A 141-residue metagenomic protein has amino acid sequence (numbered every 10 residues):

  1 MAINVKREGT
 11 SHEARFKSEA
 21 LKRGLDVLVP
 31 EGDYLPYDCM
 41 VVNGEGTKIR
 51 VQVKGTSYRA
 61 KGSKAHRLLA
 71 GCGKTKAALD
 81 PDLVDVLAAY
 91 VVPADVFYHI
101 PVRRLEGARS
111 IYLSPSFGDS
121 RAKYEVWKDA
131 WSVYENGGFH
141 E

Functional and structural regions predicted by a protein language model:
M1-L35, M40-E141: Mixed-charge (Asp/Glu-Lys/Arg
